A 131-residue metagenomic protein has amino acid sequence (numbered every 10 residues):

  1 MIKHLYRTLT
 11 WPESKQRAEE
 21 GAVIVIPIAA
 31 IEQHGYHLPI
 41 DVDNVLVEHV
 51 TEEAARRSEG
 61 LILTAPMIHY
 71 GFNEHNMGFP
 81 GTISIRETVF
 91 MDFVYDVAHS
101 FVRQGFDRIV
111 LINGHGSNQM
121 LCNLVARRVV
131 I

Functional and structural regions predicted by a protein language model:
M1-G35: Active-site and ligand/interface coordination hotspots across diverse enzymes and nucleic-acid-associated assemblies
K3, R7-T8, Y70-I131: Active-site histidine-anchored catalytic micro-motif
A22-I24, L61-L63, V110: Structural motif
I26-H34, P66-H75: Short, conserved active-site loops that position catalytic residues or coordinate cofactors/metal ions across diverse
D43-A55: Short catalytic helix/loop segments, enriched in acidic residues and glycine and frequently bearing histidine
A54-I68: Active-site machinery of serine-nucleophile hydrolases
